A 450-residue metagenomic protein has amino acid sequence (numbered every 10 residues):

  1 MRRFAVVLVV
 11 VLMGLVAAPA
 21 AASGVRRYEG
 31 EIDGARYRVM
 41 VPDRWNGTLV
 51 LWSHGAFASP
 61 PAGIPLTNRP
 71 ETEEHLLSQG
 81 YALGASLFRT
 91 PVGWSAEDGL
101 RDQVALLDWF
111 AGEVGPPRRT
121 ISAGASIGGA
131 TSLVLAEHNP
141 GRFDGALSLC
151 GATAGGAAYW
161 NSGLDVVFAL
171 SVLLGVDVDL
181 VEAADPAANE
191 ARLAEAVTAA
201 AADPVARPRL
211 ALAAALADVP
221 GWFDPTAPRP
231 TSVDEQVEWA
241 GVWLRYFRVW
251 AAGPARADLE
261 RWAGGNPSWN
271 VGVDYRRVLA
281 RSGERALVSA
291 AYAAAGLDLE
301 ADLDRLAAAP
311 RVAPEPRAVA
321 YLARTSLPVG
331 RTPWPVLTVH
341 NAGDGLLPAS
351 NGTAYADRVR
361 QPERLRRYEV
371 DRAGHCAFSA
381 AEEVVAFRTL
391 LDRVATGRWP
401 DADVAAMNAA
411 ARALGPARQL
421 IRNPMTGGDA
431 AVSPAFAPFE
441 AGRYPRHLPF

Functional and structural regions predicted by a protein language model:
R2-A22: Secretory targeting and sorting signals
S23-F450: C-terminal His-loop and adjacent cap/lid subdomain of alpha/beta-hydrolase
